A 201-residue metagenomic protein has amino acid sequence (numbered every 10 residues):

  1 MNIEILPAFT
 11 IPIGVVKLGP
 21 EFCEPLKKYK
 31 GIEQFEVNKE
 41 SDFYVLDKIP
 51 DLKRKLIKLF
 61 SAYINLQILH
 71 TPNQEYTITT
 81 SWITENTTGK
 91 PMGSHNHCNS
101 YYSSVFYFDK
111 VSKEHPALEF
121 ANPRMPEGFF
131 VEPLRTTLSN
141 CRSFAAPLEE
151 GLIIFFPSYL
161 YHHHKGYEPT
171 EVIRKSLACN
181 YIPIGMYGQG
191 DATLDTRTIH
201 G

Functional and structural regions predicted by a protein language model:
M1-N73, W82-T84, G89-P91, A117 (+1 more regions): Non-heme Fe(II)/2-oxoglutarate
I11, I78, H115, C141 (+1 more regions): Short edge beta-strand segments in beta-sheet-rich domains
K17, W82-T84, V105, E119-A121 (+1 more regions): Residues in well-ordered beta-strands of folded domains
E21, V111, M125, L160-H162 (+1 more regions): Short, solvent-exposed loop/turn segments at secondary-structure junctions
E75, N96-S100, P169-I173: A generic structural micro-feature
N86-F155, M186-T196: Catalytic core of non-heme Fe(II) oxygenases with the double-stranded beta-helix
M92-H95, H162-T170: Short beta-strand His + acidic residue motifs that chelate non-heme Fe in jelly-roll/DSBH and cupin folds
S103-F106, E171-Y187: A short hydrophobic beta-strand segment most commonly corresponding to one strand of the jelly-roll/cupin
